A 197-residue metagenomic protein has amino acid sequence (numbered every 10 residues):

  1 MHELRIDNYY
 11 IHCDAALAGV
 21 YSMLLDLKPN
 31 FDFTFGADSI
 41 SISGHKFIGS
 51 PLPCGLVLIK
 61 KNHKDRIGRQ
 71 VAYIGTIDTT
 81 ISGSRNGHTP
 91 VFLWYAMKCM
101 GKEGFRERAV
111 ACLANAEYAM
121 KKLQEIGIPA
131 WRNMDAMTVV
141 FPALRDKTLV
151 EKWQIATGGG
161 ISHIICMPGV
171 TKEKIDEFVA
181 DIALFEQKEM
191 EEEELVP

Functional and structural regions predicted by a protein language model:
M1, V57-I59, A180-I182: Short, solvent-exposed amphipathic alpha-helical segments in soluble enzyme and RNA/protein-processing domains
M1-H12: Active-site phosphate-binding strand-loop segment of PLP-dependent enzymes
R5, K60, G101, D146-T148: Serine/threonine-rich low-complexity intrinsically disordered regions
N8-Y10, D38-I40, L56, T138 (+2 more regions): Beta-sheet entry/capping signal
H12, L17-D135: Active-site C-terminal subdomain of aminotransferase-like
R69-G83, E103-P197: Conserved C-terminal alpha-helix-loop-beta "cap" of PLP-dependent enzymes that closes/shapes the active-site mouth
